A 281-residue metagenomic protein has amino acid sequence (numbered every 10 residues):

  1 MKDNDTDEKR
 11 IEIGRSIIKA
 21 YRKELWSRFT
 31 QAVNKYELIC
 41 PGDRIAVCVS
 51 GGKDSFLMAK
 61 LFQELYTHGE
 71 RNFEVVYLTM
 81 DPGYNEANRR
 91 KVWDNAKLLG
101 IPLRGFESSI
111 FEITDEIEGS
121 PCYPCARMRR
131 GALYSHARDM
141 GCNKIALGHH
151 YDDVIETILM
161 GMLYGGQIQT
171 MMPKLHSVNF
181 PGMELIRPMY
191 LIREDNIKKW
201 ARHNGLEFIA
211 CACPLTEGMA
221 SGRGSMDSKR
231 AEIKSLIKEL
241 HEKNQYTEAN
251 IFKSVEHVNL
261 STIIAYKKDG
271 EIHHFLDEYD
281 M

Functional and structural regions predicted by a protein language model:
K2-M160, Y164-I168, M172, H176 (+2 more regions): ATP-dependent adenylation/nucleotidyltransferase module used to activate substrates
K2-V47, T170-M281: ATP/NTP-dependent adenylation/nucleotidyl-transfer catalytic domains that generate, transfer, or process NMP-activated
